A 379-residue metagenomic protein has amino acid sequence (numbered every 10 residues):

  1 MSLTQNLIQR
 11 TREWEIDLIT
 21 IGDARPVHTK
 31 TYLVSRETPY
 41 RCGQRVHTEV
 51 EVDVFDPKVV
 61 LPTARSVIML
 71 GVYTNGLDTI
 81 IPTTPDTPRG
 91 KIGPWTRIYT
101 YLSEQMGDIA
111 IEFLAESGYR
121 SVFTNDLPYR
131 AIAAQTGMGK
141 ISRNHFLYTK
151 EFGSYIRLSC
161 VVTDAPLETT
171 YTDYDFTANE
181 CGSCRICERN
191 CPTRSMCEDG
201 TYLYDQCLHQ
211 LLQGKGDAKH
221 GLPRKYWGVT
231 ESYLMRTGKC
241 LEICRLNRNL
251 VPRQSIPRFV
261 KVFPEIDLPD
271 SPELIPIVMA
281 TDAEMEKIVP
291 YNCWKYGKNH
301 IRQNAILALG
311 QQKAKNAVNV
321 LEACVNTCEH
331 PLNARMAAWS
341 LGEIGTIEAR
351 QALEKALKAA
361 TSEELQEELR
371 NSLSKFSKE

Functional and structural regions predicted by a protein language model:
M1-E180, S232: Auxiliary alpha/beta "docking" domains used to position bulky ligands
T172-F176, K225-V229, E286-C293, C324: Active-site-adjacent structural elements in folded domains
I186-K219, V229-V262: Iron-sulfur cluster-binding cysteine motifs and their immediate structural context in ferredoxin-like electron-transfer
S232, Y291, Q303-L307, E322 (+2 more regions): Amphipathic alpha-helical repeat scaffolds
P264-K298, Q303: Glycine-rich phosphate/pyrophosphate-binding loop and adjacent beta-alpha nucleotide/cofactor-binding cores
L274-I275, M279-V289, A314-N326, T346-K358 (+1 more regions): Amphipathic alpha-helical scaffolding segments comprising HEAT/armadillo-like alpha-solenoid repeats
W294-G297, N326-L332, K355-Q366: Short coil turns that connect the paired helices of HEAT/ARM alpha-solenoid repeats
R302-A314, A334-T346, Q366-E379: Structural detector for internal amphipathic alpha-helices that build alpha-solenoid repeat scaffolds
